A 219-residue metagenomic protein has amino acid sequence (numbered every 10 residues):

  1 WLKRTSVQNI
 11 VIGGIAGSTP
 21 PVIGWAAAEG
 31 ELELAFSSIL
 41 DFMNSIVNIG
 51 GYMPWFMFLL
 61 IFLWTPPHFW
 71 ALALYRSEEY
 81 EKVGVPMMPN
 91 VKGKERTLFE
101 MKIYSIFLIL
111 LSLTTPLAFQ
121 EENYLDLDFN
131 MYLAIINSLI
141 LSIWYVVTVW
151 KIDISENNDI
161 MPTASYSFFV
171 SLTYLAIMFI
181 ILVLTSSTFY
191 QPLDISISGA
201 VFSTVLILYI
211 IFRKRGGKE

Functional and structural regions predicted by a protein language model:
W1, F58-S77, L139-I154, V205-G216: Transmembrane alpha-helical segments that form the membrane-embedded catalytic/substrate-channel core of multi-pass
W1-L32: Intramembrane alpha-helical segments
K3-R4, I103-V170, T188-G199: Transmembrane helix-loop-helix
G13, E95-F107, S167-L175: Select subsegments of transmembrane alpha-helices in polytopic membrane proteins, especially boundary-proximal
V22-A35, F107-L117, L172-Q191: Hydrophobic alpha-helical transmembrane segments in multi-pass integral membrane proteins
A27-M53, G84: Juxtamembrane/interfacial segments at transmembrane-helix boundaries in multi-pass membrane proteins
T65-E122: Solvent-exposed interhelical
F189-E219: Transmembrane alpha-helices
